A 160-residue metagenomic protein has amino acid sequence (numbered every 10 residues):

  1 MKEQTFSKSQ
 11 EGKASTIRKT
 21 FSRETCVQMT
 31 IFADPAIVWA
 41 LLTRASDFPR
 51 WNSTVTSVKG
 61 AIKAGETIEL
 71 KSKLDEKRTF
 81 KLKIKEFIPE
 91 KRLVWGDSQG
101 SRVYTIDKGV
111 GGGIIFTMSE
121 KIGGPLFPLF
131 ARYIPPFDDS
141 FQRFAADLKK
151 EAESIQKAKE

Functional and structural regions predicted by a protein language model:
M1-K59: Hydrophobic ligand-binding cavity/cleft-lining segments
E3, E11, K63-E69, E86-W95: Short, hydrophobic/aromatic-rich segments at coil-to-beta transitions
F21-R23, E76, S98: Residue-level preference for beta-strand/loop junctions
C26-V27, S46-T79, E90: Short beta-edge strand/loop motif at the mouth of beta-sheet-based domains
V27-M29, F80-E86, S101-K108: Hydrophobic/aromatic beta-strand elements that line small-molecule binding cavities or substrate pockets in beta-rich
D34, K63, D75, P89 (+2 more regions): Short strand-connecting beta-turns/loops that link adjacent beta-strands
V38-L42, F48, I68-L70, I84 (+4 more regions): Hydrophobic pocket/interface hotspot
G96-K150, S154, K159-E160: Beta-strand/loop substructures that line and gate deep hydrophobic ligand-binding cavities in soluble
